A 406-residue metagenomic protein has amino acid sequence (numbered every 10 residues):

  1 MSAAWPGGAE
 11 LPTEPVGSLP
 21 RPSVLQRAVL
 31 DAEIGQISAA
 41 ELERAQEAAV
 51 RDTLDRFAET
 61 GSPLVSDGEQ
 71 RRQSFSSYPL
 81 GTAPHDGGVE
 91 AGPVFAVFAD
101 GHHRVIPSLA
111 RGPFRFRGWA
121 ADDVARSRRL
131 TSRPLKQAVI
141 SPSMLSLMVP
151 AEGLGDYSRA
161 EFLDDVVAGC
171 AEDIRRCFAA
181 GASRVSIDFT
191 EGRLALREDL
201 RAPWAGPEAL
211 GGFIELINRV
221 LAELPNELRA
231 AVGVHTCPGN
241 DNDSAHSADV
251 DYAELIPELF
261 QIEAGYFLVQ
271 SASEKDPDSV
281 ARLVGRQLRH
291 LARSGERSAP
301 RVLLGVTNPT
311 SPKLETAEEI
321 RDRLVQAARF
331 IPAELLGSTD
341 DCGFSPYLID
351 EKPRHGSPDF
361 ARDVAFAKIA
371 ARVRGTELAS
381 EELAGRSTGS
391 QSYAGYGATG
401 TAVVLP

Functional and structural regions predicted by a protein language model:
M1-P406: Domain-level signal for soluble alpha/beta catalytic cores
